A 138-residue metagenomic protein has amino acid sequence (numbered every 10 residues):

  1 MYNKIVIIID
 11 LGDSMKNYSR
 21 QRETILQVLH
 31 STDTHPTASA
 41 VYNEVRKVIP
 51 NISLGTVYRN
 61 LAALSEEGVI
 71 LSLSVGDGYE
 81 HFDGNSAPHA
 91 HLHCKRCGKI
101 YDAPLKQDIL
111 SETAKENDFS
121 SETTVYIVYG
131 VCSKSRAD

Functional and structural regions predicted by a protein language model:
M1-S14: Short, intrinsically disordered or compositionally biased N-terminal tails of bacterial proteins
K16, H30-H35, K47-V48: Short helix-capping/hinge SLiMs at alpha-helix to coil transitions
Y18-R20: Short helix-coil-helix linker/hinge
E23-V28, A40: Pre-recognition alpha-helix immediately N-terminal to the DNA-recognition helix within helix-turn-helix or winged-helix
A38-P50: DNA-recognition alpha helix
V57-E67: Basic amphipathic alpha-helical segments that dock to polyanions
L71-S72, G76-D138: Non-DNA-binding regulatory cores of transcription-related proteins, predominantly C-terminal effector-binding
